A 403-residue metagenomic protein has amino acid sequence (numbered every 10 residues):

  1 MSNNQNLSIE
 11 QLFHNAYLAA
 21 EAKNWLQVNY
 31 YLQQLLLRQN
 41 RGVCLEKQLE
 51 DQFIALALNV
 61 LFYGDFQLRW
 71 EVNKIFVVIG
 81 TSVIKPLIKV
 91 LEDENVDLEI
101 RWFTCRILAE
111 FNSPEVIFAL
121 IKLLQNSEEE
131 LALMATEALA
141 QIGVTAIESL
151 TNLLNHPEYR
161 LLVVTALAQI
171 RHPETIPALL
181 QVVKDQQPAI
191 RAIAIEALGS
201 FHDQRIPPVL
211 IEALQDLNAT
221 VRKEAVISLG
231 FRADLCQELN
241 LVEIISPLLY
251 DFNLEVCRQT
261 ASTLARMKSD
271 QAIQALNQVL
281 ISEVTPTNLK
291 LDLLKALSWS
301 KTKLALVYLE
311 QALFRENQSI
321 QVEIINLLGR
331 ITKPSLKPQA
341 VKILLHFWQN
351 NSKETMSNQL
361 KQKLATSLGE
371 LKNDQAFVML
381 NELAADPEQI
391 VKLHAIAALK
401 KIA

Functional and structural regions predicted by a protein language model:
M1-S2, H14: N-terminal intrinsically disordered, low-complexity segments enriched in Ser/Pro/Thr/Gly
I9, W25-V28, I54, Q321 (+2 more regions): Short amphipathic alpha-helical segments that mediate assembly, nucleic-acid/protein binding, or membrane association
I9-F13, C44-F62, T81-D93, S113-Q125 (+8 more regions): Amphipathic alpha-helical scaffolding segments comprising HEAT/armadillo-like alpha-solenoid repeats
H14-E21, Y30-Q48, R69-T81, E99-S113 (+16 more regions): Structural detector for internal amphipathic alpha-helices that build alpha-solenoid repeat scaffolds
E21-N24, G64-D65, E94-D97, S127-E128 (+8 more regions): Short inter-helical turns and helix N-cap capping residues of alpha-solenoid HEAT/ARM repeat scaffolds
T285, W348-K361: Acidic, Ser/Thr- and Gly/Pro-rich intrinsically disordered linkers and low-complexity segments that flank or connect
F377-K401: C-terminal interaction modules of eukaryotic adaptor/scaffold proteins
